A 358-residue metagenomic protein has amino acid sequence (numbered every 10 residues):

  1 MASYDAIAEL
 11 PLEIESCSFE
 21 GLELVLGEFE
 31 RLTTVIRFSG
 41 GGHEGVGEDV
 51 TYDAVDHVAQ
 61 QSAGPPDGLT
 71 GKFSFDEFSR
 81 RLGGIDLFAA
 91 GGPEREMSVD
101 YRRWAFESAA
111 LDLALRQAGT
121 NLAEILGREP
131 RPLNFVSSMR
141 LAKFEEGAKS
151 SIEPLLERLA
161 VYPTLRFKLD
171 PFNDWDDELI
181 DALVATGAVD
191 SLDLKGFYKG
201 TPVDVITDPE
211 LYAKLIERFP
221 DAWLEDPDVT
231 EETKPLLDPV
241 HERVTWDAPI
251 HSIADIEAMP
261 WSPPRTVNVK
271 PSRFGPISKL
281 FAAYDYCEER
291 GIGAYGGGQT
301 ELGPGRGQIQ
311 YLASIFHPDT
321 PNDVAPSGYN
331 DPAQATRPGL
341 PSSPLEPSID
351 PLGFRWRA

Functional and structural regions predicted by a protein language model:
M1-H57, Q61: Structured beta-strand/loop patches that form or line metal/cofactor-binding pockets in enzymes
T33-V35, P132-N134, T266: Broad gene-expression machinery/nucleic-acid interaction feature
S39-A118: Metal- or metallocofactor-binding catalytic centers and their adjacent structured scaffolds across diverse enzyme
M97-T230: Active-site-facing alpha/beta catalytic cores
R116-Q117, E289, I315: Residues at alpha-helix termini
T120, I292, P318: Short glycine/serine/threonine/alanine-rich loop segments
W175-Y311, N322, P326, N330-G339: Catalytic core of soluble alpha/beta enzymes
N330-A358: C-terminal extensions of enzymes
